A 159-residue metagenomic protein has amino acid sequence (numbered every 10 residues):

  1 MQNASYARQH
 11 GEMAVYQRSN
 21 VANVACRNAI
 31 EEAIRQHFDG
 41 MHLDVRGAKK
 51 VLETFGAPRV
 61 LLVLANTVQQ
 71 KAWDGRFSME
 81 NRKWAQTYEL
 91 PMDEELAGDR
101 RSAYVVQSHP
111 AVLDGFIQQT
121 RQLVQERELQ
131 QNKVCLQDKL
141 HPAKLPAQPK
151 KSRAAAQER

Functional and structural regions predicted by a protein language model:
M1-E158: Gram-negative host-targeted secretion-system effectors, predominantly Type III and Type IV, recognized via long
